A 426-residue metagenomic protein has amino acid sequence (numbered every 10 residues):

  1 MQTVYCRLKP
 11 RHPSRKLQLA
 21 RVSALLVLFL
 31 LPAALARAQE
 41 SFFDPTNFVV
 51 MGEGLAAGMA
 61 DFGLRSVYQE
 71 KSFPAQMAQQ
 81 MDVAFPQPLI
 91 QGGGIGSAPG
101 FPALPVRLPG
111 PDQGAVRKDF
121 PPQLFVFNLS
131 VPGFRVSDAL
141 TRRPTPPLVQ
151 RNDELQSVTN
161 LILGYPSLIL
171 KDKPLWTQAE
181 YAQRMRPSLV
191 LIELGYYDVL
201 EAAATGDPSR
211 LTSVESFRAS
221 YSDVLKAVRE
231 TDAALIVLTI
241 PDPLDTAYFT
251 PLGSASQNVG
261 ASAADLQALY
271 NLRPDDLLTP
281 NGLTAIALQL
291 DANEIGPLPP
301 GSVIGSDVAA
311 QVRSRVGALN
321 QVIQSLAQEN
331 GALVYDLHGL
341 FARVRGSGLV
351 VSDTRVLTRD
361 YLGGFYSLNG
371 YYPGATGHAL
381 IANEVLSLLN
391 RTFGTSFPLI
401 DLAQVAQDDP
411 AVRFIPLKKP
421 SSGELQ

Functional and structural regions predicted by a protein language model:
M1-Q18: N-terminal secretory signal peptides that target proteins for export/translocation
R21-A33: Bacterial N-terminal signal peptides
A38, F48-M51, F73-A78, R315 (+1 more regions): Histidine-centered active-site loop/cap adjacent to the catalytic His in serine esterases/O-acetyl transfer systems
N47-F62: Catalytic nucleophile-elbow at a beta strand-turn-alpha helix junction centered on a G-D-S/GDSL motif, marking
M51-G54, I192-Y197, T205, L238-D242 (+4 more regions): Active-site-proximal beta-strand/loop segments in catalytic clefts of secreted hydrolases
F62-D223, L402-L425: Conserved SGNH/GDSL esterase-like catalytic core that processes O-acyl groups on lipids and polysaccharides
M81, Y181-P187, S220-V237, I304 (+2 more regions): A structural motif corresponding to the C-terminal end of an alpha-helix and its immediate exit/capping segment
F249-S314, A318-Y372: Mobile gating loops/cap/lid regions near enzyme active sites that modulate substrate access
